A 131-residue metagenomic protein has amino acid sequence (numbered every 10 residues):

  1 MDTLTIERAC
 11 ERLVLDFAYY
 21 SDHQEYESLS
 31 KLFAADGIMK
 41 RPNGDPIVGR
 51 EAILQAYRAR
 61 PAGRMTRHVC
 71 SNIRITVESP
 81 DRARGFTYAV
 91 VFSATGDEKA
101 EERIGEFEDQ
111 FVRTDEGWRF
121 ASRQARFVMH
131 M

Functional and structural regions predicted by a protein language model:
M1-H23, E27, K31, A35: Short, low-complexity N-terminal intrinsically disordered segments enriched in polar/charged residues
R8, R64-T66, A100-E102: Transmembrane beta-barrel outer-membrane domains
A9, E51-A56, R113-T114: Rossmann-fold NAD(P)H-dependent dehydrogenase/reductase core
L13, H68-S71, G105-F107: Short beta-strand or tight-loop elements that sit immediately N-terminal to catalytic metal-binding acidic residues
Y26-V90: A solvent-exposed, acidic/Ser-Thr-rich amphipathic alpha-helical stretch
P42, G96-A100: Short, solvent-exposed loop/turn segments at secondary-structure boundaries
R84, I104-M131: Short beta-strand edge/turn micro-motifs at domain boundaries
A89-T95, F127: Beta-strand elements of well-folded, non-transmembrane domains
